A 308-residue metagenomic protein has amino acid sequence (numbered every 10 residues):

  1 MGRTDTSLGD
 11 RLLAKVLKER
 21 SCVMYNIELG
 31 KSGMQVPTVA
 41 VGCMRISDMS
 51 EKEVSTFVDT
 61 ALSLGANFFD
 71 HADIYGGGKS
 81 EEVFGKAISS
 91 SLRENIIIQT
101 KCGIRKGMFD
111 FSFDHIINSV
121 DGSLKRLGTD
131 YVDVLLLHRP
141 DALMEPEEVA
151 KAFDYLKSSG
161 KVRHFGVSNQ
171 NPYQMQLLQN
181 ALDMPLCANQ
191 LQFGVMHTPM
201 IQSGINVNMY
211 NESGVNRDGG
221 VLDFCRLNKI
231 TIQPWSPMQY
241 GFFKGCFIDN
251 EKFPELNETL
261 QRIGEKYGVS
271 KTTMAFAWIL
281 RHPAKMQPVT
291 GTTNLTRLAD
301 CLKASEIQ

Functional and structural regions predicted by a protein language model:
G9-I96, S158, Q239: N-terminal binding-site loop/beta-alpha segment at the start of enzyme catalytic domains that lines or forms
L29, V41, F69, F84 (+9 more regions): Conserved, mostly hydrophobic/aromatic
M34-V39, G65-F68, L92-I96, T129-D133 (+4 more regions): Short, well-ordered coil/turn segments that N-cap beta-strands
S47-K52, A72-E81, R105-D110, D141-E145 (+2 more regions): Acidic-and-aromatic substrate-binding clefts and catalytic sites of carbohydrate-active enzymes
M49-A61, F111-R126, Y173-Q176: Short, acidic/polar
S91-D114, H138-R139: Structural motif corresponding to the early beta-alpha repeats
K125-E145: Active-site groove signature of glycoside hydrolases
M144-Q308: Beta/alpha (TIM)-barrel catalytic core signal, keyed to glycine-rich beta->alpha loops juxtaposed to Asp/Glu that bind
